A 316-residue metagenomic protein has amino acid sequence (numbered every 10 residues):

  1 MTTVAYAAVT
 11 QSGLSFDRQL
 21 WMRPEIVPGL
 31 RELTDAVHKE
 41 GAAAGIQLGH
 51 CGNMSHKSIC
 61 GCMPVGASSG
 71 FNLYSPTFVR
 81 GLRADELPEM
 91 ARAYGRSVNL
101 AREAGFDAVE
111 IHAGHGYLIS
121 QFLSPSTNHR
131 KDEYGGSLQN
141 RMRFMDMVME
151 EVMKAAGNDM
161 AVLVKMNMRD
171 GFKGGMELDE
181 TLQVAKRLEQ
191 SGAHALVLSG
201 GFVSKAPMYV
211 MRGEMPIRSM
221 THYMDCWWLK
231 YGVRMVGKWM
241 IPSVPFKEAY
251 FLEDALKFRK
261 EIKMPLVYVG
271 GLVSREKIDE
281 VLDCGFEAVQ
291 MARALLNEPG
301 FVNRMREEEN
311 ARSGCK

Functional and structural regions predicted by a protein language model:
M1-K316: Flavin-dependent oxidoreductase catalytic cores
